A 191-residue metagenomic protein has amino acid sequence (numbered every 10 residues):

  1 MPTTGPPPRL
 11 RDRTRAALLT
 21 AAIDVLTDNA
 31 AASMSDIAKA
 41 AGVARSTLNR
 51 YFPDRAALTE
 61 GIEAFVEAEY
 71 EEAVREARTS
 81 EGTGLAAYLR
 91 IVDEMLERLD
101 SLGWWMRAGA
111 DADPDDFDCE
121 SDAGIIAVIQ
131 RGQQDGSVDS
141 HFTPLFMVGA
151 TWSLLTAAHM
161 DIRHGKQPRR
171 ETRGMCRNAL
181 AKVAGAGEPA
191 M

Functional and structural regions predicted by a protein language model:
M1-D28, M34-A40, A57-E60: Basic, helix-initiating cap at the start of DNA-binding domains
A31, V138-D139, Q167: Conserved hydrophobic residue
G42-F52: Short hydrophobic/aromatic patch on the recognition helix
F52, I62-E63: DNA major-groove recognition helix of helix-turn-helix
A56-L58, W104-A110: A secondary-structure capping/hinge motif
G61, E72-S101, D113: Hydrophobic alpha-helical connector segments
R90, A110-S137, F142-S153, M160: Amphipathic alpha-helical packing segments from all-alpha helical-bundle domains
E97-W105, R131, G149-P168, A181-M191: Amphipathic C-terminal alpha-helical segment
